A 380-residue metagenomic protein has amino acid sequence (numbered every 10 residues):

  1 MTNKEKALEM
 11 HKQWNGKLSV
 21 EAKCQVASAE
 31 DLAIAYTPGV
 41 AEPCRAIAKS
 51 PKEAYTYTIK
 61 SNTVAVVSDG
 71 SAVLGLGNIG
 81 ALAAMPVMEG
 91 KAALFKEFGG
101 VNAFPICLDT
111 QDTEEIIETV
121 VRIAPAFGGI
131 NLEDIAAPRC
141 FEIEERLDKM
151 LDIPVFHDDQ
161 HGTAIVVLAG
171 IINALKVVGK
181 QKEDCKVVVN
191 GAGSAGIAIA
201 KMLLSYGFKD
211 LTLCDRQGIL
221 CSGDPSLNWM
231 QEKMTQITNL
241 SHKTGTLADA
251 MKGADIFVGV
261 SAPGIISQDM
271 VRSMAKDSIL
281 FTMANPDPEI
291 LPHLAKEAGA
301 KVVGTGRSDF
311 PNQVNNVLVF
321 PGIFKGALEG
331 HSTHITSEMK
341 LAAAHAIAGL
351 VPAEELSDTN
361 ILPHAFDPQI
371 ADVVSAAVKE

Functional and structural regions predicted by a protein language model:
M1-I153, S375: N-terminal ligand-binding/catalytic initiation module
K12, Y55-K60, K96-E97, R122-A124 (+8 more regions): Solvent-exposed alpha-helices and their adjacent loops that cap or buttress functional pockets in soluble metabolic
D69-S71, I79, L108-D109, D134-A137 (+5 more regions): Short, ordered loop/turn segments at secondary-structure junctions
L74, A81-G99, L151, H157 (+2 more regions): Glycine-rich phosphate/diphosphate-binding loop of Rossmann-like nucleotide-binding domains
P105, N131-D134, V155-D158, V189 (+4 more regions): General beta-strand structural signal in soluble alpha/beta enzymes
D158-D159, T282-E380: Adenosine-phosphate binding glycine-rich loop
E232-V302, R307-D309: Rossmann-like adenosine-cofactor binding region
